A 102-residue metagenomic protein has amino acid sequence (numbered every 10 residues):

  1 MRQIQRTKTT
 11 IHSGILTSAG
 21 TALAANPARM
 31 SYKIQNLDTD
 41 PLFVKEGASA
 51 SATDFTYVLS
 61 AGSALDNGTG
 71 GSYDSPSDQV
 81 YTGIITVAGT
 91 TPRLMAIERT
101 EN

Functional and structural regions predicted by a protein language model:
M1-S18, T86-N102: C-terminal interaction-tip segments
K8-A28, A50-T53: Surface-exposed ligand/attachment interfaces on beta-rich extracellular proteins
T10, A24, I34, A52 (+3 more regions): Intrinsically disordered, low-complexity peptide-like regions
P27-R29, N36-P41, T90: Short proline/glycine-enriched turn/loop motifs at strand-loop junctions of beta-rich domains
M30-Y32, D74-P92: Noncatalytic modules at the cell exterior or secretory-pathway interfaces, chiefly beta-strand-rich lectin/adhesion
Q35-Y57: Short, surface-exposed beta-strand/strand-loop-strand elements in extracellular ectodomains
S60-V80: Beta-sandwich interaction modules
